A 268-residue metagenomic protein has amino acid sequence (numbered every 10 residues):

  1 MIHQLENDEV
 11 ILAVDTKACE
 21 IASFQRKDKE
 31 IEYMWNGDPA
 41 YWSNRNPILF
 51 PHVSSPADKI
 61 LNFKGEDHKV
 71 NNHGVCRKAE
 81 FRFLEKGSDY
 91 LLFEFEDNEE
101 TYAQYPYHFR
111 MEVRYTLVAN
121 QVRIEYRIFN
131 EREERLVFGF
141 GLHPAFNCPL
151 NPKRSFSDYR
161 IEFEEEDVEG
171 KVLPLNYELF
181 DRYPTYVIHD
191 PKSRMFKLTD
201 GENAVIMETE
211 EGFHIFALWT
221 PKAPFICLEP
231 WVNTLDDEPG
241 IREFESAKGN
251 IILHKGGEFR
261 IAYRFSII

Functional and structural regions predicted by a protein language model:
M1-D8: Short, Gly/Pro- and small/polar-rich lid/capping loops
E9-V14, V113-Y115, V122-N130: Short, well-ordered beta-strand segments enriched in hydrophobic/aromatic residues
I11-D67, C227: Acidic-aromatic substrate-binding/catalytic surfaces of carbohydrate-active enzymes
V14, L61-G65, K69, I251-I267: Short Pro-Gly-centered flexible turn/kink motifs
E66-V118: Extended, loop-rich substrate-binding clefts of extracytoplasmic carbohydrate-active enzymes
H68, H73, K78-L84, E178-G249: Acidic/His-leaning functional-site neighborhoods
E112-R114, K248-L253: Beta-strand-rich interaction surfaces with strong enrichment in secreted/lumenal proteins
R135-V137, A145-G212: Active-site/ligand-binding surface loops and adjacent short beta/alpha elements that line catalytic pockets across
